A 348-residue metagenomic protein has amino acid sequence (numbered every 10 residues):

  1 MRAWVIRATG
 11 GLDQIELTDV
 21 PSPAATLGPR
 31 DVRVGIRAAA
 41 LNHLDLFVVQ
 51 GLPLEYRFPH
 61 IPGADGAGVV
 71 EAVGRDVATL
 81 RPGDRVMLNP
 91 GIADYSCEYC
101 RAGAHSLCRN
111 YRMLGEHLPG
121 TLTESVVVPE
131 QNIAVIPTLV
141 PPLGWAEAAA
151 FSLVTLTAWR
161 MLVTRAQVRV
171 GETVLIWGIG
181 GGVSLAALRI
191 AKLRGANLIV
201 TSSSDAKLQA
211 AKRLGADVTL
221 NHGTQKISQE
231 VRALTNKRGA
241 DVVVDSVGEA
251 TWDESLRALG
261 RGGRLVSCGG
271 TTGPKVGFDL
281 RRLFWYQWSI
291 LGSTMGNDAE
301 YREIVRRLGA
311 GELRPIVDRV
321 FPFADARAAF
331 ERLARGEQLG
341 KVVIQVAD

Functional and structural regions predicted by a protein language model:
M1-W4, K237, E312-I316, A328-D348: C-terminal capping/lid region of NAD(P)-dependent oxidoreductase domains
P23-A40, L52-R101, L139-P141: Glycine-rich beta-strand-centered segment in the early N-terminal region that forms part of a ligand/cofactor-binding
G35, I92-G178: NAD(P)H dinucleotide-binding glycine-rich loop of Rossmann-like/cofactor-binding domains, especially the beta1-alpha1
M87, V243-V244: N-terminal Rossmann-like NAD(P) cofactor-binding module of classical short-chain dehydrogenase/reductase
P142-Q225: Mid-domain Rossmann-like dinucleotide-binding core that forms the NAD(H)/NADP(H) cofactor-binding site
R194, S202-D205, V247-I316, Q345-D348: Glycine-rich phosphate-binding loop and adjacent beta-alpha segment of Rossmann(oid) nucleotide-cofactor-binding
K226-N236: Short amphipathic alpha-helix with an adjacent loop that forms part of the alpha/beta core around
